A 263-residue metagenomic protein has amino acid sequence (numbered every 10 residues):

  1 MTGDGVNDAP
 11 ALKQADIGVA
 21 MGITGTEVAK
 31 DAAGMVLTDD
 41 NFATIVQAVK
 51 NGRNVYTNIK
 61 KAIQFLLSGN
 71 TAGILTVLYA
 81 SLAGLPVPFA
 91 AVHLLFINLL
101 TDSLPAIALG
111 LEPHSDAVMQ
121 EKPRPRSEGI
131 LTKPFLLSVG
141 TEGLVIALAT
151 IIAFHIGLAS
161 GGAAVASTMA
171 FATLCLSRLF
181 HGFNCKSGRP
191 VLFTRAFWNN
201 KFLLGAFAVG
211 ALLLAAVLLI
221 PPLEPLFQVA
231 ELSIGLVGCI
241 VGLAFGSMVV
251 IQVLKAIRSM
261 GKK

Functional and structural regions predicted by a protein language model:
M1-G34: Acidic, Mg2+-coordinating phosphoryl-transfer loop and its flanking beta/alpha structural elements, shared across
G22-R189: Membrane-embedded transport module
I97-T101, T173-H181, G210-V217, L243-I251: Alpha-helical transmembrane segments of multi-pass membrane proteins
F135, R189-G210: C-terminal membrane-solvent junction of multi-pass transporters and transport-like membrane proteins
A149-I152, V209-E224: Hydrophobic alpha-helical transmembrane segments in multi-pass integral membrane proteins
L158-G161, V191-F193, P222-A230: Membrane-interface helix termini and inter-helical loops of multi-pass transporters
E231-A244: Membrane-interface transmembrane-helix boundary segments in multi-pass integral membrane proteins
V253-K263: Membrane-interface capping segments at transmembrane-helix boundaries
